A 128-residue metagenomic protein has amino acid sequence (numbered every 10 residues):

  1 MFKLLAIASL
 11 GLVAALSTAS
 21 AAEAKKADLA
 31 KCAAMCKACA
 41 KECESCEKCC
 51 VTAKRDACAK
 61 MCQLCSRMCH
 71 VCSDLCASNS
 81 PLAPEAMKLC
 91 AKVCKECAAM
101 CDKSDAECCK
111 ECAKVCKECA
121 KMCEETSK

Functional and structural regions predicted by a protein language model:
F2-A8, L12-K128: Intrinsically disordered, low-complexity terminal tails/loops enriched in metal-binding residues
